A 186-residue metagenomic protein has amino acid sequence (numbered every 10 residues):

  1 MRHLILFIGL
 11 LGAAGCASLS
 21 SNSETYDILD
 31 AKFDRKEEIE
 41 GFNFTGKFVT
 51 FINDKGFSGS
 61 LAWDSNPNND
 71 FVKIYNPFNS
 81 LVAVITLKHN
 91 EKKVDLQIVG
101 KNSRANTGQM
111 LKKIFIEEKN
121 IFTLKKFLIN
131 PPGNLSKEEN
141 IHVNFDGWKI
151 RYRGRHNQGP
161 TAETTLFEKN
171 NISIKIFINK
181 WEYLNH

Functional and structural regions predicted by a protein language model:
M1-C16: Sec-dependent bacterial lipoprotein signal peptides
A14-F33: Bacterial Sec signal peptide processing site at the extreme N-terminus
A17-S18, L96-I98, N102-H186: Mature, soluble, non-transmembrane domains
D34-D54: A short, Trp-centered hydrophobic/proline-enriched beta-strand micro-motif
F48-I52, F57-A83: N-terminal beta-strand/beta-hairpin edge segment
G59-W63, I85, Y152-G154, I178: Hydrophobic/aromatic beta-strand elements that line small-molecule binding cavities or substrate pockets in beta-rich
N68, N90-K92, E139-I141: Beta-strand-connecting loop/turn residues
F71-S103: Mid-chain, structured segments of secreted extracytoplasmic proteins
